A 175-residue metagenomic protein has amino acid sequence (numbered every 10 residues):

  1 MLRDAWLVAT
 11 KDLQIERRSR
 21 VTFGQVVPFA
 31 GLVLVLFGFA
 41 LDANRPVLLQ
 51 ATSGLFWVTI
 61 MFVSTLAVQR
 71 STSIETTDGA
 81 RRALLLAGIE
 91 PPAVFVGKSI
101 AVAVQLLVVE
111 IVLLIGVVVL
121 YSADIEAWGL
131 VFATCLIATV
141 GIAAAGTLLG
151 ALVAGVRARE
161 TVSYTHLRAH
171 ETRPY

Functional and structural regions predicted by a protein language model:
M1-V26: Aromatic- and glycine-rich beta-strand/loop motifs that create alpha-glucan
E16, T65-L85, S99: Transmembrane helix boundary and interhelical loop/hinge segments in multi-pass membrane proteins
A40-A51, I115-T134: Membrane-interfacial helix-loop-helix connectors in multipass membrane proteins
T52-V68: Long, hydrophobic alpha-helical segments
A83-P91, H170: Short helix-to-coil transition segments within interhelical loops that connect adjacent transmembrane helices
P91-V118: Selective transmembrane-helix segments that form parts of the transport pathway or gating/packing helices in multipass
F132-A151: Hydrophobic alpha-helical transmembrane segments of polytopic membrane proteins
T165-H166, H170-Y175: Conserved small/polar residues in nucleotide/adenosyl-binding loops
